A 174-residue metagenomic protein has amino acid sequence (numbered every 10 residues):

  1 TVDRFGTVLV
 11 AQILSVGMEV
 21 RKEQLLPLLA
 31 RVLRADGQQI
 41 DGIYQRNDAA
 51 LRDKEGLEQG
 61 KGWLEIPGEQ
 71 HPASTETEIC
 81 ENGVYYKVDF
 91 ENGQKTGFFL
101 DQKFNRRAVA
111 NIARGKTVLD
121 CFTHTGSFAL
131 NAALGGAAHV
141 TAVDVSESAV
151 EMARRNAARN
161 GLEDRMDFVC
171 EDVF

Functional and structural regions predicted by a protein language model:
T1-D3, R21-F98: Non-catalytic substrate-recognition/targeting regions of SAM-dependent transferases
T1-G6, K116: Non-catalytic accessory regions of SAM-dependent methyltransferases
V8-I13: Carbohydrate-binding surface patches
V16-E19: Helix N-cap motif at beta-to-alpha junctions
E69-F174: Rossmann-like S-adenosyl-L-methionine
